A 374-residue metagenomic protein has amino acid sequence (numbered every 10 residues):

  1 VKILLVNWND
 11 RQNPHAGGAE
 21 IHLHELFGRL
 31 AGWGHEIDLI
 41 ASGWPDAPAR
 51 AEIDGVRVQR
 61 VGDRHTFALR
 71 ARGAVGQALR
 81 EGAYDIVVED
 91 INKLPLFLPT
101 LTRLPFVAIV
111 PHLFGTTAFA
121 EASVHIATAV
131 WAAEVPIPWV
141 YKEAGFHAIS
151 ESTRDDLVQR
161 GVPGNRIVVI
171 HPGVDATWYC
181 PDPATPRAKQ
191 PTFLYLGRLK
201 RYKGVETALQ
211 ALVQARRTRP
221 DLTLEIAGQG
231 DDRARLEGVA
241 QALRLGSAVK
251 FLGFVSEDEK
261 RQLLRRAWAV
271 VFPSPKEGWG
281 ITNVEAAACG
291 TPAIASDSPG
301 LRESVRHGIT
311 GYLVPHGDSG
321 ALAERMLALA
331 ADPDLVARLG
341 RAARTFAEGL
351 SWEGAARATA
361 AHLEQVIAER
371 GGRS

Functional and structural regions predicted by a protein language model:
H125-F146: Membrane-proximal helix-turn-helix segments that form the acceptor-binding/catalytic region of lipid-linked
H147, T185-L212, E225: Conserved donor-binding/catalytic core segment of Leloir-type glycosyltransferases
S152, G173: Carbohydrate-associated surface elements
E237-V255: Nucleotide-activated donor-binding/catalytic signature segment of Leloir-type glycosyltransferases, i.e., the conserved
F254-V255, Q262-A267: Short alpha-helical donor nucleotide-sugar binding micro-motif in glycosyltransferases
P275: Aromatic "clamp/platform" in nucleotide-sugar-dependent glycosyltransferases that forms part of the donor/acceptor
N283, P292-A295, V305: Short hydrophobic beta-strand element within catalytic cores of glycosyltransferases and related nucleotide-activated
H307-G308, Y312-S319, A328-P333: Conserved acidic donor-binding segment of nucleotide-sugar-dependent glycosyltransferases
